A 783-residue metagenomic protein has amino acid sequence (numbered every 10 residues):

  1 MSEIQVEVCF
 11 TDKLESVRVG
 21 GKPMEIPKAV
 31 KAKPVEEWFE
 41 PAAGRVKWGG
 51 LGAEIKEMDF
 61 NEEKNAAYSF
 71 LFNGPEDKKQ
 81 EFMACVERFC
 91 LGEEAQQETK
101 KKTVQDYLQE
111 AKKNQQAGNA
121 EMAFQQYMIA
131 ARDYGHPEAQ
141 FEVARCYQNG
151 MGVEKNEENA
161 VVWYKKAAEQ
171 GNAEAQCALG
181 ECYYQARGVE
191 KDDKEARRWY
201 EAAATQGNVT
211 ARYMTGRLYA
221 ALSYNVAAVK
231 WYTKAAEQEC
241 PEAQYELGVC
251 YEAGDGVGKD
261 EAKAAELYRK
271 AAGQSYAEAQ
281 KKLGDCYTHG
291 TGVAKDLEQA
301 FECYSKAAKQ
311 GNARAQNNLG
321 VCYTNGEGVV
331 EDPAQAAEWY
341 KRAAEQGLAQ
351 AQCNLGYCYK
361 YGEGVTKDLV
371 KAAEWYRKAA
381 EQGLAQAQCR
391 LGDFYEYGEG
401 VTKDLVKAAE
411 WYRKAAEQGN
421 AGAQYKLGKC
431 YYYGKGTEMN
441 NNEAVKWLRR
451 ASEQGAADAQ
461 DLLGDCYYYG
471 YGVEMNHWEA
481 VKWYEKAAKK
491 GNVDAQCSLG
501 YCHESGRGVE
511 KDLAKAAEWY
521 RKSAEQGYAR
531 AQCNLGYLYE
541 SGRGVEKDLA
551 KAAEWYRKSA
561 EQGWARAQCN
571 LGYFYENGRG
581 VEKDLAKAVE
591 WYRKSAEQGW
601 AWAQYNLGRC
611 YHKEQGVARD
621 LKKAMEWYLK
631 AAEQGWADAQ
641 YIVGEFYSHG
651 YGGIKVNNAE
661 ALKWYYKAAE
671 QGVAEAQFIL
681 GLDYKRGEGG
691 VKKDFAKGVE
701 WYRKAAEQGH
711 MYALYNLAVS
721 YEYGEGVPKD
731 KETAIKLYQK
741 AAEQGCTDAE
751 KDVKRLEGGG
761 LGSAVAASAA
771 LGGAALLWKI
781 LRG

Functional and structural regions predicted by a protein language model:
M1-V6, R782-G783: Non-Sec secretion/translocation targeting segments of pathogen effectors
K102, N114, D133-H136, N149-M151 (+35 more regions): Short helix-capping/linker turns of helical repeat alpha-solenoids
D106, E110-N114, A130, E142-N149 (+17 more regions): Hydrophobic face of amphipathic alpha-helices that form TPR/SEL1-like repeat modules and related alpha-solenoid
Y268, D730-T747: TPR/TPR-like (Sel1-like) alpha-helical repeat modules
L761, A775-G783: Short hydrophobic alpha-helical membrane-entry/anchor segments
